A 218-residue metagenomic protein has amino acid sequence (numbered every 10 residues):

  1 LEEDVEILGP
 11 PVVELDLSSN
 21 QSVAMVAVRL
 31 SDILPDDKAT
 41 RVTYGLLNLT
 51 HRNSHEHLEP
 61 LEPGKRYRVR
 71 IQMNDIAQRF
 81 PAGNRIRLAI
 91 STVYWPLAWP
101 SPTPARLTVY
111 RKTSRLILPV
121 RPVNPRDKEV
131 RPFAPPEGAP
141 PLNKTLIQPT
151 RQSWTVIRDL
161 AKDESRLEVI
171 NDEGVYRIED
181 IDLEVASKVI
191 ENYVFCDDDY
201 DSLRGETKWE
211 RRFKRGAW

Functional and structural regions predicted by a protein language model:
L1-W218: Glycine/threonine-rich phosphate-binding loop and adjacent beta-strand/alpha-helix elements that clamp
